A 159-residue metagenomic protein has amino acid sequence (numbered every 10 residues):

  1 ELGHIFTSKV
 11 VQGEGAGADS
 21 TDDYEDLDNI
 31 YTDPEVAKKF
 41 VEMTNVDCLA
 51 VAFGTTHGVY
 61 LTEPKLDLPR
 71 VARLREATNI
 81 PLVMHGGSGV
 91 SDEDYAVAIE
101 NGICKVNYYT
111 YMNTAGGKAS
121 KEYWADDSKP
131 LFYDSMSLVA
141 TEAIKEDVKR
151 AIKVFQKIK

Functional and structural regions predicted by a protein language model:
E1-A77, D92-I103, Y108, T114-E122 (+1 more regions): Alpha/beta enzyme core
L2, H85-S88: Glycine-rich beta-strand-to-loop/alpha-helix junction loops that act as flexible
D28, L61, H85-G86, E142: Residue-level marker of alpha-helix boundaries and capping positions
D33, D67, I80, M112 (+2 more regions): Poly-acidic low-complexity segments
E76-H85: Short beta-strand/loop segments at the ligand-binding rim of alpha/beta enzyme cores
E122-K159: Extended, intrinsically disordered, low-complexity segments
